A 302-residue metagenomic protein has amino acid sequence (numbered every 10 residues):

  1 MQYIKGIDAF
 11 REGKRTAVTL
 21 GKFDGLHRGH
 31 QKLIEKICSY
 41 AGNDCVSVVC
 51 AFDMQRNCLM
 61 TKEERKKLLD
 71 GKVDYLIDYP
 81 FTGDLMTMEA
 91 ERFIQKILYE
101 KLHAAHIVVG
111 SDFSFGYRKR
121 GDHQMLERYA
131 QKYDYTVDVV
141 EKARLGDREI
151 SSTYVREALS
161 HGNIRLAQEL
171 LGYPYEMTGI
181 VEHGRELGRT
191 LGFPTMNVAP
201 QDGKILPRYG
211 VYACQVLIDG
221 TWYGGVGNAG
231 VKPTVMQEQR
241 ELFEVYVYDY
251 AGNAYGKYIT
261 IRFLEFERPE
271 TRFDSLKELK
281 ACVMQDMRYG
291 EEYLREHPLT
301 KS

Functional and structural regions predicted by a protein language model:
M1-D8, I77: Short acidic-hydrophobic, aromatic-tinged amphipathic segments that line or gate anion-handling sites
I7-E63: N-terminal catalytic cores of NTP/NDP-binding nucleotidyl/phosphoryl-transfer enzymes
T19-G21, V49-F52, I77-P80, H106-S111 (+1 more regions): Short beta-strands and strand-loop turn motifs
Q31, C38-S39, G172, M284-R288: Solvent-exposed alpha-helix faces
C38-S39, V46-H103: Active-site-proximal cofactor/substrate-binding loop regions of enzyme domains
Y40-C45, Y135, Y173, C214: Short glycine/serine/threonine/alanine-rich loop segments
T87-P194, L217, D274-E278: Classical nucleotidyltransferase
G184-S302: Phosphate/ribose-recognition catalytic cores of enzymes acting on nucleotide-derived substrates
